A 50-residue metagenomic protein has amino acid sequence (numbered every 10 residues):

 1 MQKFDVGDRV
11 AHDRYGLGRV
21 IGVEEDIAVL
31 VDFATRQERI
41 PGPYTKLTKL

Functional and structural regions predicted by a protein language model:
Q2-R9, D13-L50: Basic/aromatic-rich interaction segments and small domains that mediate binding to polyanionic partners
